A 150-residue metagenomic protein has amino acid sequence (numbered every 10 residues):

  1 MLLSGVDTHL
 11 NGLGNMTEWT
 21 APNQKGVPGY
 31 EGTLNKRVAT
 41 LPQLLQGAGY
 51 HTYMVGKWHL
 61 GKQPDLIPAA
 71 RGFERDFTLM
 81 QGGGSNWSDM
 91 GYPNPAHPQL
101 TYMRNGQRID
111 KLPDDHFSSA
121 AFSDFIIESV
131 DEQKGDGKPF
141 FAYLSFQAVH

Functional and structural regions predicted by a protein language model:
M1-H150: Formylglycine-dependent sulfatase
